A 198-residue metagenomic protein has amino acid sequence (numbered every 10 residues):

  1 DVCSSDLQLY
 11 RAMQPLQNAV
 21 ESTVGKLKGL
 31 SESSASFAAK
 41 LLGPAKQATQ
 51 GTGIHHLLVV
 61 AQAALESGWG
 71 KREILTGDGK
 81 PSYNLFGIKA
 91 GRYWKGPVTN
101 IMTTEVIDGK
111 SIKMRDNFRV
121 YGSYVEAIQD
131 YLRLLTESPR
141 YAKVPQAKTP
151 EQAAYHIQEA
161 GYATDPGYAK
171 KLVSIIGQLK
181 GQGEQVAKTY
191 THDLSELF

Functional and structural regions predicted by a protein language model:
D1-S4: Short, small-residue-biased leader/transition segments that mark boundaries at the very start of proteins
L16-F198: Catalytic cores of secreted/periplasmic lytic hydrolases that degrade extracellular macromolecules
